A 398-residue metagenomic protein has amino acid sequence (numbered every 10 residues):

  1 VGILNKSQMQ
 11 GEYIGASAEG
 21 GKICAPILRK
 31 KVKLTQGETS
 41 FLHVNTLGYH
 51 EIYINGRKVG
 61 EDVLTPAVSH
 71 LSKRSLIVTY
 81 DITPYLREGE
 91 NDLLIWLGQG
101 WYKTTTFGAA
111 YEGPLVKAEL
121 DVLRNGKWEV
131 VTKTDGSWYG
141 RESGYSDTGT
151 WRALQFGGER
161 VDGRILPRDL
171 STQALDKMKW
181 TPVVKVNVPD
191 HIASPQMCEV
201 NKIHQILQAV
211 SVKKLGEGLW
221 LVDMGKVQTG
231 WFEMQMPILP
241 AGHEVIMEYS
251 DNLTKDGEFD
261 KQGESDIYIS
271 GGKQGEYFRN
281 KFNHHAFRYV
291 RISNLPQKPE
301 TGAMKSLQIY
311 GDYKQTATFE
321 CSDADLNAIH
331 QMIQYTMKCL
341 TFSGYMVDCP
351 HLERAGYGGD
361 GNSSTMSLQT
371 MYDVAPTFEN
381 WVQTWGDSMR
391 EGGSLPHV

Functional and structural regions predicted by a protein language model:
V1-P350, G359-D360, P376-W385, E391-V398: Extracellular/oxidizing-compartment recognition motifs
L295, S363-V374: Well-ordered alpha-helical scaffold segments within catalytic/enzyme domains
E353: Phosphate-binding glycine-rich loops and their immediate beta-loop-alpha structural context
M366-Q369, Q383, D387: Generic alpha-helical structural context detector
